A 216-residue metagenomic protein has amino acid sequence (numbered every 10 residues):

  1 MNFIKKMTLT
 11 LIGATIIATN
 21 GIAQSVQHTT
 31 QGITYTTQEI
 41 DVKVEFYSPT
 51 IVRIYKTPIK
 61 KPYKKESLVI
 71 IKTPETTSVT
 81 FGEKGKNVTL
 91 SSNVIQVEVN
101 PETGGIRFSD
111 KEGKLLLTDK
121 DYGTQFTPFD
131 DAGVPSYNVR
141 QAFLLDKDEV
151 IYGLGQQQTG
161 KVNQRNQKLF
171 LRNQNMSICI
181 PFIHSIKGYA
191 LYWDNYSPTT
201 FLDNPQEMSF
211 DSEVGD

Functional and structural regions predicted by a protein language model:
M1-L9: Bacterial N-terminal signal peptides that target proteins for export
F3, G21-D216: N-terminal accessory segment at the very beginning of proteins
L9-T10, T57: General helical structural elements
T10-A18: Bacterial N-terminal signal peptides
